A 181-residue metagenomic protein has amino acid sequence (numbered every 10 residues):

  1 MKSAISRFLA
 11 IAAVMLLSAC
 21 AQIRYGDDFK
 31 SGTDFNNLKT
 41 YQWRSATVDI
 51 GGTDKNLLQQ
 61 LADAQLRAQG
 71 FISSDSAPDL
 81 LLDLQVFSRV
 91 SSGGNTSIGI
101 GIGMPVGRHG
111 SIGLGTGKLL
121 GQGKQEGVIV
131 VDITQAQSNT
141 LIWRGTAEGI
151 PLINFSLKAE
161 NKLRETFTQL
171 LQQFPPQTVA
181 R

Functional and structural regions predicted by a protein language model:
M1-A10: Bacterial N-terminal signal peptides that target proteins for export
L16-A19: C-terminal motif of bacterial Sec signal peptides marking the signal peptidase cleavage site
A21-G32, L119-V128, D132-R181: C-terminal/domain-edge helix-coil "capping" segments
D27-S45: An N-terminal domain-start capping segment
F35-K39, I72-P78, I133-L141: A short, structured loop/turn motif at beta-sheet edges
T40-S91: N-terminal segment of the mature soluble domain
L84-T140, E148: Surface-exposed short loop/turn segments
